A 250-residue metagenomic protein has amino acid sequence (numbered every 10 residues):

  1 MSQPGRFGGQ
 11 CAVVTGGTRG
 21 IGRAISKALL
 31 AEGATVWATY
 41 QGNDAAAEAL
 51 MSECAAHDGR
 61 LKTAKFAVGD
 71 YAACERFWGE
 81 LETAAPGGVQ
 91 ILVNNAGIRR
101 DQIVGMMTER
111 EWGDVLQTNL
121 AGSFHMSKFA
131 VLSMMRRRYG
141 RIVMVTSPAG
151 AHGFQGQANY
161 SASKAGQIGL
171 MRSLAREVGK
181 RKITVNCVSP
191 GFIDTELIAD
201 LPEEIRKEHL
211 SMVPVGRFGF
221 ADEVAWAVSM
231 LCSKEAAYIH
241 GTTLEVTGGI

Functional and structural regions predicted by a protein language model:
C11, T18-R19: Conserved glycine-rich cofactor-binding loop
D44, K65-F77, E109: The beta1-alpha1 cofactor-binding region of Rossmann-like NAD(H)/NADP(H)-dependent oxidoreductases
I103-V104, T108-L116, I198, H209: Substrate-binding pocket helix/loop in short-chain dehydrogenase/reductase
F124, Y139, R217-V246: C-terminal substrate-recognition "lid" of short-chain dehydrogenase/reductases
S127, S163, M171: Active-site helix of classical SDR
L132, R176-K180, A237: Alpha-helical segment proximal to the catalytic Tyr-Lys
S147: Residue(s) in the substrate-gating loop at a strand-loop-helix junction that position the organic substrate next
